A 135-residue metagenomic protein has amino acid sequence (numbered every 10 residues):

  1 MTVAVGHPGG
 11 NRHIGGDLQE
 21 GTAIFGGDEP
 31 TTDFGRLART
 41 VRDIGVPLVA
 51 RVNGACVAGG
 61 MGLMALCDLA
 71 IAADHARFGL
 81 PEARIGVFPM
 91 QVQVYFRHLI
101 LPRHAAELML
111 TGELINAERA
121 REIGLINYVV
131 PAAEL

Functional and structural regions predicted by a protein language model:
M1-T2, L69: Short, Asp-centered acidic motifs that coordinate Mg2+ and/or phosphate in catalytic or ligand-binding sites
T2-A4, V49: Conserved hydrophobic packing residues within short motifs/helices of P-loop NTPase cores of ABC-family ATPases
G6-T40: Glycine- (often His-adjacent) and acidic-residue-rich active-site loop that binds/positions the CoA thioester
R39-L135: Crotonase-fold acyl-CoA enzyme core
